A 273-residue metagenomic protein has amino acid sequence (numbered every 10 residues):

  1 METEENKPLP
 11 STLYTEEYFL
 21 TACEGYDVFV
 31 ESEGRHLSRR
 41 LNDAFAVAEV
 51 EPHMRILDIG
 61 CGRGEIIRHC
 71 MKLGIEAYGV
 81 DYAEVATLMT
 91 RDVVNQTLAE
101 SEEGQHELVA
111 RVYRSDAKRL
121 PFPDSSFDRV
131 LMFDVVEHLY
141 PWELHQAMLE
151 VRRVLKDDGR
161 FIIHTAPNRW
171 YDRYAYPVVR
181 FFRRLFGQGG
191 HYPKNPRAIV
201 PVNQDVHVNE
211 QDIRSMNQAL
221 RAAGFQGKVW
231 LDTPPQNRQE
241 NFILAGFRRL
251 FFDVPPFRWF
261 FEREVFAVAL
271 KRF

Functional and structural regions predicted by a protein language model:
M1-P123, R129-F133, H145-M148, E210 (+3 more regions): Conserved N-terminal segment of class I S-adenosyl-L-methionine
K7-R39, V112, P141-E150, V154 (+1 more regions): S-adenosyl-L-methionine-dependent methyltransferase catalytic module, highlighting the catalytic core
D134-H138: Short catalytic micro-motifs in class I SAM-dependent methyltransferases
L270-F273: C-terminal beta-strand of the catalytic ATP-binding
